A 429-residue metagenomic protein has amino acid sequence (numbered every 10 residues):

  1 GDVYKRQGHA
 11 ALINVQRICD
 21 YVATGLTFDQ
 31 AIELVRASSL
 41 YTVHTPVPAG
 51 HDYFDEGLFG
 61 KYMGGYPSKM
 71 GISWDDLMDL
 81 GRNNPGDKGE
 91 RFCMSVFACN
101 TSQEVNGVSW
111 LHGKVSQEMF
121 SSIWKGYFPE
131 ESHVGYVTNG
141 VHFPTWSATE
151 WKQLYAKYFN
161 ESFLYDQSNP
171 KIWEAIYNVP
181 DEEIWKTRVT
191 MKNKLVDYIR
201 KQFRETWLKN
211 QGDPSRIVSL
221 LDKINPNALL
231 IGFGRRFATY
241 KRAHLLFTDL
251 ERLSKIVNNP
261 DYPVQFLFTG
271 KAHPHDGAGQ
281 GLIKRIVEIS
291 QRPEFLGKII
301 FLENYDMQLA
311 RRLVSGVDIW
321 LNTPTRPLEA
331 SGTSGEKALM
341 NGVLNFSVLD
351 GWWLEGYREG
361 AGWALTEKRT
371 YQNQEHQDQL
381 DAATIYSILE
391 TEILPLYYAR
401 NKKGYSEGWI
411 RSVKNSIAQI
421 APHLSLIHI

Functional and structural regions predicted by a protein language model:
G1-I427: Catalytic cores of carbohydrate-active enzymes across secretory and cytosolic contexts
